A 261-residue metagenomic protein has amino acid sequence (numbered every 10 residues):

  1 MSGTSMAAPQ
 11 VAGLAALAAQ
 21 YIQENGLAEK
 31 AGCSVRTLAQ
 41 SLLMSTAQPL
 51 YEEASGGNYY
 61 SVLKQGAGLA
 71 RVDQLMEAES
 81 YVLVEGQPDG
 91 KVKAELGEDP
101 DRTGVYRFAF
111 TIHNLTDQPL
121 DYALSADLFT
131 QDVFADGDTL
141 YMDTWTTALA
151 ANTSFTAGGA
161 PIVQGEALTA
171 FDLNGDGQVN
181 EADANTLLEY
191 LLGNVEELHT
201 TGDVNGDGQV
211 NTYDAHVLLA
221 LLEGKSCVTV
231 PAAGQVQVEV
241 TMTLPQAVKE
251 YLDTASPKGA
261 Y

Functional and structural regions predicted by a protein language model:
M1-A54: Hydrolase catalytic cores
T4-V11, G32, R36, G177-N180 (+2 more regions): Solvent-exposed, acidic/flexible segments
L17-Q20, E24, S45, P49 (+4 more regions): Conserved helix-loop functional segments at active or binding sites
E24-C33, S55-G56, E197-D203, K249-S256: Short helix/loop segment immediately N-terminal to the Walker
A28-E29, C33, N58-A167, G224-L244: Secreted peptidase-domain scaffold signal
Q48-S55, F134, E197-L198: Secretory-pathway/luminal and periplasmic proteins that interact with or process carbohydrate-rich
R102-A109, K249-Y261: Short, solvent-exposed loop/turn segments enriched in Ser/Thr/Gly
E166-C227: Cellulosome-associated attachment modules in secreted, modular CAZymes
